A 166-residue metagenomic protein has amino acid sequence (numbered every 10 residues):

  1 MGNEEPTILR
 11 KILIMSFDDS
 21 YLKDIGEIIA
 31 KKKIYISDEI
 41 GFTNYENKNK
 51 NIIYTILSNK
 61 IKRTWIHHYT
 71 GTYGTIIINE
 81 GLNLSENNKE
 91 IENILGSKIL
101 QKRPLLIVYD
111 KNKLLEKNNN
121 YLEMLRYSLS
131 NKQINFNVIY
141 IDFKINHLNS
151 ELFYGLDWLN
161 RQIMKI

Functional and structural regions predicted by a protein language model:
M1-K165: TRAFAC-class small GTPase G-domain
